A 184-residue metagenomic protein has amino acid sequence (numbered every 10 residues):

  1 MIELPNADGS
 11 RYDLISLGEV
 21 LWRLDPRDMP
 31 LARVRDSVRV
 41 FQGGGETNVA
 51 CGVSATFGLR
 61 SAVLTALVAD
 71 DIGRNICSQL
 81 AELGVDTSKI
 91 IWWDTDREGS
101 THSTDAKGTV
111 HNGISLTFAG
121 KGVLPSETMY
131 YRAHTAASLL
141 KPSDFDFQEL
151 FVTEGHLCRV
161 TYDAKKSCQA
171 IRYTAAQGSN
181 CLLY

Functional and structural regions predicted by a protein language model:
M1-R33: Positively charged, low-complexity intrinsically disordered leader regions
V20-P26, V38, T47-F57, S61: Beta-barrel outer-membrane channel/assembly domains of diderm bacteria
R33-G43: Short pre-catalytic strand/loop immediately N-terminal to key active-site residues, enriched for Gly-Thr
Q42-V49, I72: Conserved donor sugar-nucleotide recognition element shared by glycan-biosynthetic enzymes
R60-V160: Conserved N-terminal subdomain of the carbohydrate kinase-like
A164-Y173: Glycine/threonine-rich flexible loop motifs
Y184: Conserved small/polar residues in nucleotide/adenosyl-binding loops
